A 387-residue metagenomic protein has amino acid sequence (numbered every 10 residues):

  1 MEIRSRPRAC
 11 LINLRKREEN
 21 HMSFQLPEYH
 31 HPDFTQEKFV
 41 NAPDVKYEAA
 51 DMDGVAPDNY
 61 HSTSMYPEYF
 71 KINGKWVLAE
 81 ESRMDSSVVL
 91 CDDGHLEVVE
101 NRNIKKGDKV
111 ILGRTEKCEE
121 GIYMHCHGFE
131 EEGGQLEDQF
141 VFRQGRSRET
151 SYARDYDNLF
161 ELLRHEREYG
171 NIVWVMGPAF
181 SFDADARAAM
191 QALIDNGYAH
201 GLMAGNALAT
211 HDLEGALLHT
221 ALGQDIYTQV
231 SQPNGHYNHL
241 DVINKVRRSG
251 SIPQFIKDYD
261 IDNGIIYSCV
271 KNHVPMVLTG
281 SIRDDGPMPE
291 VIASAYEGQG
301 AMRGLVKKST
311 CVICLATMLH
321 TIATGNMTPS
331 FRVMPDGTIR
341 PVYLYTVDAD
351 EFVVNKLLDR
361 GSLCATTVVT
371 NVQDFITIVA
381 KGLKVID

Functional and structural regions predicted by a protein language model:
C10, L14-L96, E100-K105: Long terminal accessory regions outside catalytic cores
K105-G113: Loop/turn positions that initiate beta-strands
E116-C118, M176-A184, A207-T210, D284-D285 (+1 more regions): Gly/Ser/Thr-rich loops at beta-strand to alpha-helix junctions that form or flank small-molecule/cofactor-binding
I122-C126, A184-A189, D212-L218, M288-V291 (+2 more regions): Short acidic, glycine/serine/threonine-rich loops at helix termini
E132-S147, N244-R248: Gly-rich Lys/Arg/Thr-decorated short loops/hinges at beta-loop-alpha junctions or inter-strand turns that position
D157-I172, L193, C269, G304-S309: Glycine-rich phosphate/diphosphate-binding loops that line cofactor/substrate pockets in enzymes
I172, I194, A199-K245, C314: Active-site histidine-anchored catalytic micro-motif
I226-V274, I282-V312, T317-D387: C-terminal functional extensions of proteins
